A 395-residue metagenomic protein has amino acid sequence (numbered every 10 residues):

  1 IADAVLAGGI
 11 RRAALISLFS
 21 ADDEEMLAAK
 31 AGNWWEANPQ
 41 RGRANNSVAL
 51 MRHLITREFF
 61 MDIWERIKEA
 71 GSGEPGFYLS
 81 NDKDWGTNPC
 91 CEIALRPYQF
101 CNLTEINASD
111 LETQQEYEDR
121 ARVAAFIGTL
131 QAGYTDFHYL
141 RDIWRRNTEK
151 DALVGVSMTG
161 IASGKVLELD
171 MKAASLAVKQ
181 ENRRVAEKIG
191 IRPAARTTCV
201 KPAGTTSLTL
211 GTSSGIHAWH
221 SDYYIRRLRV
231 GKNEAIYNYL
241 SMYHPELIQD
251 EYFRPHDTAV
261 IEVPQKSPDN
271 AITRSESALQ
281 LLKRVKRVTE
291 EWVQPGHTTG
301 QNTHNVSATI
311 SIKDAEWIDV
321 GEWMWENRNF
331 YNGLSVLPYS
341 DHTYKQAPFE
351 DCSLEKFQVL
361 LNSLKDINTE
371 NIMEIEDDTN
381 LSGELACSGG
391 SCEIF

Functional and structural regions predicted by a protein language model:
I1-A108, E112-T113: Active-site cavity-forming subdomains of large catalytic enzyme subunits
A2-A7, T129-T135, R146-G164, V200-T206: Core structural elements
A2-V5, A31-W35, W64-K68, A162 (+6 more regions): Short, well-ordered alpha-helical packing segments
I10-L54, T135-I143, M158-P202: Internal maturation/activation junctions in enzymes
I67-A70, P75-L140, K150, P202 (+1 more regions): Catalytic alpha/beta core of large soluble enzyme barrels
G155, N302-H304, A386: Solvent-exposed loop and beta-edge segments used for protein-protein assembly and interaction
D378-F395: Short acidic, low-complexity intrinsically disordered linear motifs used for protein-protein interactions
